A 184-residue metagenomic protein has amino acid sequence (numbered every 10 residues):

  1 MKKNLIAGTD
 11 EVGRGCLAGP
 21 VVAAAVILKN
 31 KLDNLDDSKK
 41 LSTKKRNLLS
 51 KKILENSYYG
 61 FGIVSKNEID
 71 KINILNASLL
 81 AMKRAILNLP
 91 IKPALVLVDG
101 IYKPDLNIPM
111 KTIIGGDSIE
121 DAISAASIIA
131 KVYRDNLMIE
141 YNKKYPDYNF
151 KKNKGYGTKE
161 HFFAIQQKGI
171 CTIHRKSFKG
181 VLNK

Functional and structural regions predicted by a protein language model:
M1-K184: RNase H-like, Mg2+-dependent phosphodiesterase core, and more generally RNA phosphate-backbone-engaging helix-loop
